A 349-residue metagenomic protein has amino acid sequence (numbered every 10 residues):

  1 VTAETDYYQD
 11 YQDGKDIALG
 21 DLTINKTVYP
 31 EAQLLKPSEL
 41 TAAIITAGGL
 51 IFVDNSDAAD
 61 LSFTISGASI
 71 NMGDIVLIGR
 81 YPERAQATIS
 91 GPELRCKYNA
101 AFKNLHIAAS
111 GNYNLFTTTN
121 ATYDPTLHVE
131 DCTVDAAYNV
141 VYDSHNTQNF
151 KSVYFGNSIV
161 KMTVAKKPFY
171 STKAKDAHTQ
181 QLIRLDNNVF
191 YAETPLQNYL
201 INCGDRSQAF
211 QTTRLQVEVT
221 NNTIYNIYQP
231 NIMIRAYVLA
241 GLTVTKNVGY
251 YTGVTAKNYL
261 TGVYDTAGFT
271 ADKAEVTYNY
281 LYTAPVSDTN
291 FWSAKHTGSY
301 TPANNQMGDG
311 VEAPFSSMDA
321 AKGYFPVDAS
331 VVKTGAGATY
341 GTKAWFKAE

Functional and structural regions predicted by a protein language model:
E4-G20, Y264-E349: Acidic, glycine- and Ser/Thr-rich low-complexity intrinsically disordered tracts in extracellular/secreted proteins
T5-Y7, T27-I75, R80-P92: N-terminal extracellular ligand-recognition/capping segment immediately after the signal peptide
Y11-L35: Boundary/entry segment of secreted carbohydrate-active catalytic domains
A18, L22, D60-S62, N71-T119 (+1 more regions): Right-handed parallel beta-helix/beta-spiral solenoid domain characteristic of secreted/periplasmic
L50, D54, D74-Y81, Y98-A109 (+8 more regions): Right-handed parallel beta-helix
D60, A256, D288: Short glycine-rich, flexible loops that bind phosphorylated cofactors or substrates
T64-G67, A87-E93, A109-A121, D135-N149 (+4 more regions): Extracellular beta-strand/beta-solenoid scaffold signature
